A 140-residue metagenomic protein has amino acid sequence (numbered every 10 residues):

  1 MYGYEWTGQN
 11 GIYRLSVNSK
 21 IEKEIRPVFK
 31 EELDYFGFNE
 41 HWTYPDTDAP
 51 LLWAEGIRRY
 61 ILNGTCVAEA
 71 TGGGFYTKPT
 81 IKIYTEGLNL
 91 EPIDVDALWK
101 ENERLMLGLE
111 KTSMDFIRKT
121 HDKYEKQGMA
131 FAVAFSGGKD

Functional and structural regions predicted by a protein language model:
M1-A134, D140: RNA-binding accessory domains that recognize and position tRNA/RNA substrates
